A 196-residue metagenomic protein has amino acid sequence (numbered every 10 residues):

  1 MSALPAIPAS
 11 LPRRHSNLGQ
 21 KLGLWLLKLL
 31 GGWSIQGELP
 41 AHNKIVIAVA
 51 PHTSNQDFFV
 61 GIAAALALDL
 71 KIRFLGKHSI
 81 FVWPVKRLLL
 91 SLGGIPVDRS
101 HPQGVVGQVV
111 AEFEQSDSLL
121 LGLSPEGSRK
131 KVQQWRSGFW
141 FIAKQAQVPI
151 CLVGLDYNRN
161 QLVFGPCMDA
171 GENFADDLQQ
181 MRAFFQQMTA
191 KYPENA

Functional and structural regions predicted by a protein language model:
S2-L18, L29, P102-A196: Non-catalytic C-terminal accessory region of glycerolipid acyltransferases and related lyso-lipid remodeling enzymes
P12-L24, L89-H101: Acidic/glycine-enriched edge-of-secondary-structure segments
H15-H52: Helix-to-loop junction immediately C-terminal to a conserved catalytic motif
L18-Q20, D57, F81, Q134-W135: Residue-level preference for nonpolar/small residues embedded in alpha-helices
G23, F58-G61, V106, L178: A general structural signal for well-ordered alpha-helical segments in protein cores
G32, D69-K71, S91-G93, S118 (+1 more regions): A generic structural signal for alpha->beta connector loops
E38-S100, Y157: Catalytic core of membrane glycerolipid acyltransferases/transacylases, capturing the structured, soluble-facing
